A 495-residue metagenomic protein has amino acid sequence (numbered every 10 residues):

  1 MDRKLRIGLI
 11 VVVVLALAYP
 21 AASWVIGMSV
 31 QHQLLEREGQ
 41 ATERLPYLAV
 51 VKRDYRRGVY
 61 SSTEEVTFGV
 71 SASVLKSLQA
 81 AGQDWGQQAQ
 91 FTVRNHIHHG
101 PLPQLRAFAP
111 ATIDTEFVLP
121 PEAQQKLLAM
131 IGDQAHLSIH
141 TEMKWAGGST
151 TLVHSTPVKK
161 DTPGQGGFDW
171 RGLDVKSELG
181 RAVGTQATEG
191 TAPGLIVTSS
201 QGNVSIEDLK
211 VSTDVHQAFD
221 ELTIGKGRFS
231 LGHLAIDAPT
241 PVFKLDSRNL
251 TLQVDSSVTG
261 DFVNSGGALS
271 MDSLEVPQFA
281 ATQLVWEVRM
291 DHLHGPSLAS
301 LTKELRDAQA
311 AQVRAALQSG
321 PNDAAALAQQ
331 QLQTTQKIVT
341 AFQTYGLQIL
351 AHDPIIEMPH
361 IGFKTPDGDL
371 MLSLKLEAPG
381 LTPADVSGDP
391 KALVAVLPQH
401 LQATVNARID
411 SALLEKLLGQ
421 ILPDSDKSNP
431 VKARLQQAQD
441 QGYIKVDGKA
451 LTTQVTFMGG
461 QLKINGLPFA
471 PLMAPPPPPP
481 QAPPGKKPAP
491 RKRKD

Functional and structural regions predicted by a protein language model:
M1-L5: N-terminal positive-inside, membrane-proximal cytosolic segments immediately preceding the first
R6-I10, V14-D495: Glycine-rich, small/hydroxylated-residue low-complexity segments
